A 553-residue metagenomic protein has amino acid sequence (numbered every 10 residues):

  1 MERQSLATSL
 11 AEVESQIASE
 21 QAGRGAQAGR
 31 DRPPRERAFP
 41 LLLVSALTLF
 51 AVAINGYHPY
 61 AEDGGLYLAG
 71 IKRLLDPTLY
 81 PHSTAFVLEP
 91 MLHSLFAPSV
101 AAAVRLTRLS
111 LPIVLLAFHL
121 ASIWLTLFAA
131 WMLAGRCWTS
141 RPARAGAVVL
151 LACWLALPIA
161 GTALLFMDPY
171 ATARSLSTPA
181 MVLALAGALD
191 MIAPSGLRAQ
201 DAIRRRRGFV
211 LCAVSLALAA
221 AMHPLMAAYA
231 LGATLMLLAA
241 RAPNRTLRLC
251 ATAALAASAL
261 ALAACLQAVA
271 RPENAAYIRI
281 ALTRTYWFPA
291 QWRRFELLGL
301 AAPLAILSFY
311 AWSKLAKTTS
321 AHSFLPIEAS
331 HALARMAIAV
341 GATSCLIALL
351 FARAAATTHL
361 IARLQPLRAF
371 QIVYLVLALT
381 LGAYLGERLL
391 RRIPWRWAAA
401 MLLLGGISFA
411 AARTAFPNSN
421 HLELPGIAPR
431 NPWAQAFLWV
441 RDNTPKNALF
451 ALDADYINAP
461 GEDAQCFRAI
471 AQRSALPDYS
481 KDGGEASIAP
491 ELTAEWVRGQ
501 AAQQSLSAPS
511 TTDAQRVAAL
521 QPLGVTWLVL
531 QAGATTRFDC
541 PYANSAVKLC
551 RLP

Functional and structural regions predicted by a protein language model:
M1-F50: Start-transfer (signal-anchor) and selected internal transmembrane alpha helices of multi-pass inner/ER membrane
S15, E20-R35, A193-I203, T318-I327: Intrinsic disorder/low-complexity segments
L47-W154, P158-V182, A221-L225: Active-site lumenal/periplasmic loops and adjacent helix-entry segments of GT-C-fold, multi-pass membrane
V52-G64, L75, Y80-P81, L88-H93 (+3 more regions): Transmembrane catalytic cores of multi-pass membrane glycosyltransferases and polysaccharide-assembly enzymes
F128, M132, L183-D190, A233-R241 (+2 more regions): Transmembrane alpha-helices and membrane-interface helical segments of multi-pass integral membrane enzymes
L176-L211, L238, H322: Membrane-interface transmembrane helices that cradle and orient dolichyl/undecaprenyl
L325, E387-F416: Signature aromatic-anchored transmembrane alpha helix within multi-pass, membrane-resident enzymes that catalyze glycan
T414-P553: Extracytoplasmic
